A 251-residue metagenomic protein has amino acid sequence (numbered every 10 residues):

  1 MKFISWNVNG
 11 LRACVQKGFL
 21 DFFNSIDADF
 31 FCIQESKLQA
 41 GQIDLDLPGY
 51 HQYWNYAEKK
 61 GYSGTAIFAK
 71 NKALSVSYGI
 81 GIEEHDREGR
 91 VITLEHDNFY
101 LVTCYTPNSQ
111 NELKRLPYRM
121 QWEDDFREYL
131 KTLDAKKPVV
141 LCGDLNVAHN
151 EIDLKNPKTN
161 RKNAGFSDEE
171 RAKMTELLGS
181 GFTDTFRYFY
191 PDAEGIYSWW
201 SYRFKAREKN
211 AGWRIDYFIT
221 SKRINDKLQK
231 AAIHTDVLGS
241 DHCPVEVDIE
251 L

Functional and structural regions predicted by a protein language model:
M1-L47, A57, Y62, Y78 (+2 more regions): N-terminal, active-site-proximal structural segment of metallo-dependent hydrolase catalytic domains
M1-N9, N98-Q110, C142: Active-site-proximal beta-strand elements of phosphoester/diester hydrolases
N7, F23-G41, L101, L130-E151 (+4 more regions): Active-site beta-strand/loop signature of hydrolases that rely on acidic residues for catalysis
K37, Q42-S109: Structured beta-strand-rich core segments of catalytic domains in phosphoester-bond hydrolases
H51, D125-A211, I215: Metal-dependent phosphoesterases centered on the DNase I-like endonuclease/exonuclease/phosphatase
K60-S75, I196, F204-D226: Conserved beta strand-loop-helix elements of the APE1-like EEP
K70, L94-D97, S221-K222, V247-L251: Active-site beta-strand termini and strand-to-loop segments that position acidic
G81-I82, P107-E123, K158-N163: Surface-exposed cleft-lining segments at the edges of enzyme active sites
